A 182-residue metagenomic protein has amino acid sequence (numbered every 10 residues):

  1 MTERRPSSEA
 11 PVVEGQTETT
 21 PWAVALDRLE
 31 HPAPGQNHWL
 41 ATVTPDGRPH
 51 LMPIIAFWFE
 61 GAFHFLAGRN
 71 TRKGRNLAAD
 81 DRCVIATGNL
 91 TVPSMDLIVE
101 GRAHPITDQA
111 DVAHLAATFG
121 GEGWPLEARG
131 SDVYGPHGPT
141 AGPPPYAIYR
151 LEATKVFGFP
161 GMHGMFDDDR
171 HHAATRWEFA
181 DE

Functional and structural regions predicted by a protein language model:
M1-T19, M95-E182: Charged, gly/pro-rich active-site loop segments
V13-P45: Short, conserved active-site entrance elements at the starts or edges of catalytic domains
E18, R69-N70: Secondary-structure transition/turn motif
E30-A33, A78-A79, G120: Alpha-helix boundary recognition
P34-N37, R82, W124, V156: Generic structural signal for secondary-structure transition and capping sites
G35-R69, R75-L77, C83-N89, M95-V99: Short beta-strand segments
T71-R72, A110: A generic structural signal for alpha-helix starts
